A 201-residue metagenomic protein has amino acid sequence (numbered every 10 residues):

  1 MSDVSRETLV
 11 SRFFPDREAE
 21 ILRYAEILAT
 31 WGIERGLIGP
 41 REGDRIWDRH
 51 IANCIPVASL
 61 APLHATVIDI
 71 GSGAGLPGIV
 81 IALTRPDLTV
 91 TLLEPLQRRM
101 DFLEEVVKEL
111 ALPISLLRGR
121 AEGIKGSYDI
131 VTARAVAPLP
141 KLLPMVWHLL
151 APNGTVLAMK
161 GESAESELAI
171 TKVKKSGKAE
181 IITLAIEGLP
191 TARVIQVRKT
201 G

Functional and structural regions predicted by a protein language model:
M1-H64, I68, T84, R98-L112: Class I SAM-dependent transferase core
L28, I81, K160: Residue-level signal for inorganic ion chemistry
A52-A133, L143-P144: Conserved SAM/SAH cofactor-binding pocket of Class I
R85, L150-P152: Helix-to-beta-strand junctions that scaffold the AdoMet/dcAdoMet cofactor pocket in Class I SAM-dependent enzymes
T89, P113-S115, T155, G177-I182: Conserved beta-strand segments of alpha/beta enzyme cores
T91, S163-G201: Active-site capping/gating segments
E94-R98, P138, G161: Short beta->alpha hinge that forms the Motif I/post-I loop of the SAM-binding pocket
N153-S163: Conserved beta-strand signature within the Rossmann-like core of class I S-adenosyl-L-methionine
